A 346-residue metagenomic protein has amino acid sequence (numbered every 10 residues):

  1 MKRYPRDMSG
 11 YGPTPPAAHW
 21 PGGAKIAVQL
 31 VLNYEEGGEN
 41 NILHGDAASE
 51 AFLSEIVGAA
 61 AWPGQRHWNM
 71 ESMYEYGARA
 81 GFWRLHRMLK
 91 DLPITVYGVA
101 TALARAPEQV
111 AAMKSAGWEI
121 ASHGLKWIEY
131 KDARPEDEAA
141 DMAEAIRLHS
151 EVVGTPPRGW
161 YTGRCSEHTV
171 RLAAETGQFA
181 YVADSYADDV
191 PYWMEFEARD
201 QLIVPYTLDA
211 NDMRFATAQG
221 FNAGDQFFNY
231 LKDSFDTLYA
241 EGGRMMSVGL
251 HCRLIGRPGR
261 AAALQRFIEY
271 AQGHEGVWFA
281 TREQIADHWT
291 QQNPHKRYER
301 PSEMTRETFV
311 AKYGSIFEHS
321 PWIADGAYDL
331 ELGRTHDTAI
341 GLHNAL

Functional and structural regions predicted by a protein language model:
K2-L202, F227-V248, L254-R297: Catalytic alpha-helical scaffold of carbohydrate-active enzymes acting on polysaccharides/glycoconjugates
G77, T308-K312, A327-D329: A ubiquitous short alpha-helical element
Y186-A187, T207-D209, H251, D329-L330: Histidine- and/or cysteine-centered catalytic micro-motif in compact active-site loops
E197-F215: A structural motif
N211, F215-F227: C-terminal amphipathic alpha-helical segment
R214-Q219, V248-L254: Short, local alpha-helical segments
Y298-E318: Charged, compositionally biased N-terminal leader segments and the immediate start of the first structured element
S315, P321, D325-L346: Aromatic-anchored, charged helix-turn/loop surface patch used as a conserved interaction hotspot
